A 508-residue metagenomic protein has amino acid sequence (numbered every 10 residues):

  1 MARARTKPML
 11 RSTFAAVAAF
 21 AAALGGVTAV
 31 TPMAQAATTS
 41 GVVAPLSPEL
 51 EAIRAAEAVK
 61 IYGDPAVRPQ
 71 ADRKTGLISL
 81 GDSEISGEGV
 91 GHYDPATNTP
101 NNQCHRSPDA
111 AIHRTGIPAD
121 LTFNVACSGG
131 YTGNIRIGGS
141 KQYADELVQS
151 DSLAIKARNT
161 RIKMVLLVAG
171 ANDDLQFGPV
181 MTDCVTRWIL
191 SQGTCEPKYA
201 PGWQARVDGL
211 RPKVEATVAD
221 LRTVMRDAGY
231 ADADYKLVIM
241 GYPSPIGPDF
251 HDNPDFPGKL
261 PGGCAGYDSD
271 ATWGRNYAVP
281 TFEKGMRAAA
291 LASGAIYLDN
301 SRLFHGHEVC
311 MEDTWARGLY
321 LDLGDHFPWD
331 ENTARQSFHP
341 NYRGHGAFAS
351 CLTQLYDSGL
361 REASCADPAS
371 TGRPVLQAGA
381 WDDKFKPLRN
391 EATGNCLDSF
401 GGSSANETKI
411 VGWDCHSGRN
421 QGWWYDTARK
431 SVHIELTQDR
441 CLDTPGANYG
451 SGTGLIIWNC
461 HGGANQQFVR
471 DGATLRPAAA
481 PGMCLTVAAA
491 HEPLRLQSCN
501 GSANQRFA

Functional and structural regions predicted by a protein language model:
M1-T39: Secretory targeting and sorting signals
L24-P65: C-terminal region of N-terminal signal peptides and the immediate post-cleavage residues of exported proteins
A56-C127, V185-T186: Serine-esterase "nucleophile elbow" of acetyl-processing enzymes
G76-E88, L121-A126, K163-V168, D173-L175 (+4 more regions): Structural recognition of the beta-strand scaffold that forms the well-ordered cores of secreted hydrolase catalytic
G138-T160: Short, well-structured alpha-helical segments in soluble
A154-D322: Alpha-helical cap/lid subdomain in secreted, periplasmic, or secretory-pathway luminal O-acyl-processing enzymes
L321-S370: Histidine-centered active-site loop/cap adjacent to the catalytic His in serine esterases/O-acetyl transfer systems
V375-S404, G422-Y449, N465-H491, R506-A508: Extracellular glycan-recognition/adhesion modules and their associated mucin-like linkers
